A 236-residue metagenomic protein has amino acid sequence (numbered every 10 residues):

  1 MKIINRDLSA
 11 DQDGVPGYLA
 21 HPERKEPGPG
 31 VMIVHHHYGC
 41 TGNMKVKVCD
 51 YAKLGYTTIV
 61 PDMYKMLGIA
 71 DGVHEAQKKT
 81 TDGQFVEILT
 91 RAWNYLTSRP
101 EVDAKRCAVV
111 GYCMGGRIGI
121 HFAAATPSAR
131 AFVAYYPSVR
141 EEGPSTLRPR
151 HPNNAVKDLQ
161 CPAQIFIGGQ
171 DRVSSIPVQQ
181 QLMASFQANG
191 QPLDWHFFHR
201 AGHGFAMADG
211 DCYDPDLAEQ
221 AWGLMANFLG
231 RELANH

Functional and structural regions predicted by a protein language model:
N5-V102, P152, F205-G210: Serine-hydrolase catalytic machinery in alpha/beta-hydrolase-like enzymes
P100-Y112: Alpha/beta-hydrolase fold nucleophile elbow
V109-G111, Y135, F166: Short beta-strand immediately N-terminal to the catalytic nucleophile in serine-hydrolase-like folds
G111-G115, G119: Gly/Ala-rich beta-loop-alpha elbow adjacent to hydrolase catalytic centers
S128-V139: A conserved short beta-strand
L159, I165-I167, D171: Short beta-strand/loop motif that positions the catalytic acidic residue of the alpha/beta-hydrolase fold
R172-V178: Conserved alpha/beta-hydrolase "acid-adjacent" motif
Q187-H236: C-terminal catalytic histidine-bearing segment of alpha/beta-hydrolase fold enzymes
